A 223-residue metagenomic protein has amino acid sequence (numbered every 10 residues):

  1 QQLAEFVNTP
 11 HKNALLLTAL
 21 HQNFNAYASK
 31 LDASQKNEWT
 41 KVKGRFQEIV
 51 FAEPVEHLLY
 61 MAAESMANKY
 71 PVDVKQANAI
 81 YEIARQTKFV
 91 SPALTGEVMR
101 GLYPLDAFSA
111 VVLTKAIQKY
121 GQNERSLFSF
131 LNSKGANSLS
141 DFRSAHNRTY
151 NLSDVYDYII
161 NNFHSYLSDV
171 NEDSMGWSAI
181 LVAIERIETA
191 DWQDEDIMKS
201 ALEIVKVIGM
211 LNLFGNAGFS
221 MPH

Functional and structural regions predicted by a protein language model:
Q2, F6, S65-N68, A116 (+5 more regions): Generic, well-ordered alpha-helical scaffold segments in large soluble proteins
Q2-L15, N37-F46: Substrate-engagement module of ASCE P-loop NTPases
K12-A26: Structural recognition of the conserved hydrophobic beta-strand(s) that form the central parallel beta-sheet of P-loop
Y27-F142: Amphipathic alpha-helical segments of the small helical/lid subdomains adjacent to P-loop NTPase cores
E82-V90, V98-P104, D173-I184, G218-P222: Active-site-adjacent bridging/hinge elements
G101, L105, G176, D196-I204: Secondary-structure capping and boundary motifs in well-ordered enzyme cores
S129-D194: Long, low-complexity, charged/polar intrinsically disordered regions in eukaryotic proteins
T189-H223: Terminal-proximal interaction/regulatory segments of ATP-powered molecular machines
